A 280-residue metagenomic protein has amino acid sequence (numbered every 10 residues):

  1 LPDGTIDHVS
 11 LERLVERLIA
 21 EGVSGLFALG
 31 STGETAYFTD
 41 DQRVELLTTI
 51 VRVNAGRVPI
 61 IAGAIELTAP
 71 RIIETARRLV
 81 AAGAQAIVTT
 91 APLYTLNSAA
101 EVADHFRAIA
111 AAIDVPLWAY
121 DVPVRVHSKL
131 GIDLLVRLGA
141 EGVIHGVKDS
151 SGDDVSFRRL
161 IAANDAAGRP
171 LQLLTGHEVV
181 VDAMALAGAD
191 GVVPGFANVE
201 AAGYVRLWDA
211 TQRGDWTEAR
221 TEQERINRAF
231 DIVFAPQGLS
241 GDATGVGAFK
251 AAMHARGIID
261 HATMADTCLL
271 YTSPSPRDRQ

Functional and structural regions predicted by a protein language model:
P2, H8-H127: Active-site beta->alpha loop and helix N-cap motifs at the rims of alpha/beta catalytic domains
G4, L18, I50, I109 (+4 more regions): Conserved, mostly hydrophobic/aromatic
L11, R43, L47, I72 (+6 more regions): A general structural signal for well-ordered alpha-helical segments in protein cores
E21, E45, T49-V53, R78 (+8 more regions): Alpha-helical structural signal in soluble globular domains
R125-F230: Catalytic alpha/beta core domains of metabolic enzymes, predominantly
Q212, T217-I259: Shared catalytic-loop signature of beta/alpha-barrel
D260-L269: Flexible, acidic loop-helix segments that line cofactor/substrate-binding pockets
Y271-P276, Q280: Conserved small/polar residues in nucleotide/adenosyl-binding loops
